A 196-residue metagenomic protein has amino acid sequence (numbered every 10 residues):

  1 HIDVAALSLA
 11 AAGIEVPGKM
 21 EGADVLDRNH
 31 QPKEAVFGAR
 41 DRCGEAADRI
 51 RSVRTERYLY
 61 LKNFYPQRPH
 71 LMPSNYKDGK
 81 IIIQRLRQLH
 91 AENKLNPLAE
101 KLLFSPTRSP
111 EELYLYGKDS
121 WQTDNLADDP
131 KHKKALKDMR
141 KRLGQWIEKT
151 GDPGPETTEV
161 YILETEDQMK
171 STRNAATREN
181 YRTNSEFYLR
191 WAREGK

Functional and structural regions predicted by a protein language model:
I2-D3, A47: Residue-level marker for well-ordered alpha-helical positions
V4-L9, L113-D119: Beta-strand elements within well-structured catalytic alpha/beta cores of enzymes that handle phosphate/sulfate esters
L7, A11, W146-K149: Short alpha-helical functional segments enriched in proximate histidine and acidic residues
A12-E112: C-terminal cap/loop subdomain of S1 sulfatases and analogous C-terminal strand-loop tails that border
K94-E111, K118-K196: Long, internal low-complexity/basic segments
